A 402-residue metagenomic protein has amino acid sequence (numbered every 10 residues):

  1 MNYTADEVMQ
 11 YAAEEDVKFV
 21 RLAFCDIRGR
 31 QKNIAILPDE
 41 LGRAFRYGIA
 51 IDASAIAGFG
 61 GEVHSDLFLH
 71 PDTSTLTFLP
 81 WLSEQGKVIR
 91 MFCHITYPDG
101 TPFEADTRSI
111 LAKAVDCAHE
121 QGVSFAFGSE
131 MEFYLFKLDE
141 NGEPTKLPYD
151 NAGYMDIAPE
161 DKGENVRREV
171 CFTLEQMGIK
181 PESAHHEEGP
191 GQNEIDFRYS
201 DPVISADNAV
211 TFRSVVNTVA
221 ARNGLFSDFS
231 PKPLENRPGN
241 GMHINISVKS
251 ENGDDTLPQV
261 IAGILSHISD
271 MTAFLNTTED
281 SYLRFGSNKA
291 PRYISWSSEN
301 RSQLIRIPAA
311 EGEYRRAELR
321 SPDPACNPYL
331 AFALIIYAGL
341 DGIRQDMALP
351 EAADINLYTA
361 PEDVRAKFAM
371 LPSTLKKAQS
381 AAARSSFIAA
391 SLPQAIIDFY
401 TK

Functional and structural regions predicted by a protein language model:
M1-K402: Glycine-rich, acidic/polar active-site loops that bind/position phosphate-bearing ligands
